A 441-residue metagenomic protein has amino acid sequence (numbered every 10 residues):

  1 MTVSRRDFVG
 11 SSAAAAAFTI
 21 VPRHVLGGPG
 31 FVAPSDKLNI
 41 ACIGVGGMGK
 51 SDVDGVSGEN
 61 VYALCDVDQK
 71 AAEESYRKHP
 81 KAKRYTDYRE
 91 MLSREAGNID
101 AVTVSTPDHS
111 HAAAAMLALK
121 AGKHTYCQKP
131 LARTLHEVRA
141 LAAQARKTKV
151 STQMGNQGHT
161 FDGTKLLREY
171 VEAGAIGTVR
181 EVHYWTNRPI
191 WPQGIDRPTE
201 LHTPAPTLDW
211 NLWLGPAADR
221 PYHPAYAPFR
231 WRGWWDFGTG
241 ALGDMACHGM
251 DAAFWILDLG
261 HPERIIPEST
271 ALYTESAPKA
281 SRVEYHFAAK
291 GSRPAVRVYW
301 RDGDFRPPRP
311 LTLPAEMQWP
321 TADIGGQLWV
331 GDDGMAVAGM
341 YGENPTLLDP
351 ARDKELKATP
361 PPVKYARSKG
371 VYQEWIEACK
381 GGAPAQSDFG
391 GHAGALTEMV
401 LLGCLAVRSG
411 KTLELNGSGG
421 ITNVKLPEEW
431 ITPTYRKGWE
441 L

Functional and structural regions predicted by a protein language model:
M1-A15: N-terminal secretory signal peptides and thylakoid transit peptides that target proteins across membranes
A15-H79, G158-F161, V171, A253: N-terminal Rossmann-like dinucleotide-binding module
L26, L166, T178, H183-W185 (+3 more regions): Contiguous beta-strand/loop segments that form the cofactor/metal-binding neighborhood of enzyme cores
C42, V104, C127, T152-M154 (+1 more regions): Hydrophobic residues in well-ordered beta-strands that form the structural core
Y62, D100, R180: Conserved acidic residues
D68, S105-S110, L131-R133, V138 (+4 more regions): Short, solvent-exposed turn/loop segments enriched in Gly/Ser/Thr/Pro and often Arg
A82-A140: Beta-loop-alpha module in the N-terminal Rossmann-like domain of NAD(P)-dependent dehydrogenases, especially those
H124-Y126, A132-L208, L212: A contiguous active-site-proximal alpha/beta segment in oxidoreductase catalytic domains
